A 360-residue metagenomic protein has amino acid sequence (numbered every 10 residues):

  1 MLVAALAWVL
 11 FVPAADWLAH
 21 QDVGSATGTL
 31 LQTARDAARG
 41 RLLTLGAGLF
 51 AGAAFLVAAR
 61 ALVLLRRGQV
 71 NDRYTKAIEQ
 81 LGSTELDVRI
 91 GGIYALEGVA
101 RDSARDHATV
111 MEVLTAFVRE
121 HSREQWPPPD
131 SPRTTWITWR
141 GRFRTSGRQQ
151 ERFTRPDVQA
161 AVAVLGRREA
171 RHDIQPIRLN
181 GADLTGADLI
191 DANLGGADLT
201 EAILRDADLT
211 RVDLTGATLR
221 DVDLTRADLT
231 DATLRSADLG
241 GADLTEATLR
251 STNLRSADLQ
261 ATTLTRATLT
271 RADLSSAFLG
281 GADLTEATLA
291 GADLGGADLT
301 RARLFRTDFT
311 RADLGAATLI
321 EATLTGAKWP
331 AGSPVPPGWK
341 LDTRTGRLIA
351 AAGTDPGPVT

Functional and structural regions predicted by a protein language model:
M1-G52, R142, R168, P358-T360: Short hydrophobic membrane-inserting helices
A51-D72: Transmembrane signal-anchor/signal-peptide helices with a preference for the extracytoplasmic
L81-G82, V118, Q150: Alpha-solenoid helical repeat architecture
T84-E85, S103: Short inter-helical turns and helix N-cap capping residues of alpha-solenoid HEAT/ARM repeat scaffolds
L86-D87, R155: Alpha-helix N-cap/helix-start positions at coil->helix boundaries
V99-S103, F117, H121, V164-H172: Residue-level signature of the C-terminal ends
R171-T360: Tandem repeat scaffolds
